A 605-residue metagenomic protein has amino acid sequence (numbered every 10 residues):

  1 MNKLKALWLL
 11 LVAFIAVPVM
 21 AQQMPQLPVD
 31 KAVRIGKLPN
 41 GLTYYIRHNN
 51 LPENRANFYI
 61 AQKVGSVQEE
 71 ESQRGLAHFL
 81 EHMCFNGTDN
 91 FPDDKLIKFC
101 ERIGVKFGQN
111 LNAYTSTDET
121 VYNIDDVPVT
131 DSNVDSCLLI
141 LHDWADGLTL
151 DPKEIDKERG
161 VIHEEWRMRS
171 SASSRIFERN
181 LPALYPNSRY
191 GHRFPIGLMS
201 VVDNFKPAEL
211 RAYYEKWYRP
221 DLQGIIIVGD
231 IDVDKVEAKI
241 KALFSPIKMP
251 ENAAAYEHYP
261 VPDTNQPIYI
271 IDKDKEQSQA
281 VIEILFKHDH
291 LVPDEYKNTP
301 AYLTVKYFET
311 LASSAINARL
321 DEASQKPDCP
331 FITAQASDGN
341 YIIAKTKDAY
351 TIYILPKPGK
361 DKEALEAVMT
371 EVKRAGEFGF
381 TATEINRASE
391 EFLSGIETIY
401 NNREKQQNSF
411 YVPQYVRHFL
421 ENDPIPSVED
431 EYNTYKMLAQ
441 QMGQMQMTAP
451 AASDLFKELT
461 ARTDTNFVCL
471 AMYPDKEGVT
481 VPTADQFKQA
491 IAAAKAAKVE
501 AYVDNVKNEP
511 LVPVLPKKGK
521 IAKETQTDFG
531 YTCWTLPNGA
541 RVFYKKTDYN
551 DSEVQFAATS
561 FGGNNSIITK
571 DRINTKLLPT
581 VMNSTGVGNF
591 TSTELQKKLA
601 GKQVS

Functional and structural regions predicted by a protein language model:
M1-W8: Bacterial N-terminal signal peptides that target proteins for export
L4, A21-I46, D232-Y307, S313-N317 (+5 more regions): Proteolytic maturation boundary segments
W8-P18: Bacterial N-terminal signal peptides
G41, I60, H78, Y122 (+13 more regions): Buried hydrophobic packing residues in well-ordered domains
G41, P52-F99, I284, E295-I316 (+2 more regions): Active/ligand-binding-proximal structured segments within catalytic/core domains that scaffold catalytic residues
P52-N54, Q62-R175, F194, N204-L222 (+5 more regions): Active-site-adjacent, His/Asp/Glu-enriched structural segments that form or flank metal-binding and acid/base networks
G87-T88, A113, T117, C137-I140 (+11 more regions): Scaffold signal of the M16-like zinc-metallopeptidase fold and its non-catalytic homologs
D93, I97-E101, T149-R167, E178 (+6 more regions): Acidic/histidine-enriched alpha-helical segments
